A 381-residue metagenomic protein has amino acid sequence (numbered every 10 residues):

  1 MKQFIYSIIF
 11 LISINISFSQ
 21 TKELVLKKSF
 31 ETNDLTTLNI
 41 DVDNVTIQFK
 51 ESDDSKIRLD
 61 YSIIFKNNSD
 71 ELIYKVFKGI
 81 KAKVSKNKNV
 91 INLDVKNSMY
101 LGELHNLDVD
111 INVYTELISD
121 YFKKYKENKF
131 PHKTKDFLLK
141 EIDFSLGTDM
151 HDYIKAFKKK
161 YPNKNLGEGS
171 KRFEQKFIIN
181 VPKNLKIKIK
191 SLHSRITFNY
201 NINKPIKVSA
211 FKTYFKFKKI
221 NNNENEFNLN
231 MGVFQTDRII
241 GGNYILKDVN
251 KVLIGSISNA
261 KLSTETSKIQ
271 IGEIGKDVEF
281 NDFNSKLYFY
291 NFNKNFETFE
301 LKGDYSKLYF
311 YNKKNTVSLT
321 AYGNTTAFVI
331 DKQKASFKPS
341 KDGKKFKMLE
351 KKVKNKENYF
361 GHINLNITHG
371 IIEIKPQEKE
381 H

Functional and structural regions predicted by a protein language model:
M1-L26: Bacterial Sec-dependent N-terminal signal peptides
Q20-D34, K50-S191, T197-N203, K207-A210 (+5 more regions): Acidic (Asp/Glu) and glycine-rich low-complexity loops/linkers that are typically intrinsically disordered
T32, N39-V42, K188, E300-K302: Structural recognition of beta-strand segments within beta-rich domains
L192, F211-K212, N230, E265 (+1 more regions): Transmembrane beta-strand segments that form the barrel wall of outer-membrane beta-barrel proteins
F234-N243, K247-H381: Short, surface-exposed interaction patches in beta-rich subdomains that mediate adhesion/assembly near membranes
